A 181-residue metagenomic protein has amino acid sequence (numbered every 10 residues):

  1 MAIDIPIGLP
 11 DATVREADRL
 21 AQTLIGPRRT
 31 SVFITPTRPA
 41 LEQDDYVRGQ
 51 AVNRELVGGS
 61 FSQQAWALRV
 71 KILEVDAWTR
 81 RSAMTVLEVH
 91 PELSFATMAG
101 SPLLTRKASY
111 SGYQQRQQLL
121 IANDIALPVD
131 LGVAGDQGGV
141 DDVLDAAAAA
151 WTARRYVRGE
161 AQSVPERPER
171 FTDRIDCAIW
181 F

Functional and structural regions predicted by a protein language model:
A2-F181: RNase H-like (RuvC/DEDD) metal-dependent nuclease/polynucleotide-processing core
